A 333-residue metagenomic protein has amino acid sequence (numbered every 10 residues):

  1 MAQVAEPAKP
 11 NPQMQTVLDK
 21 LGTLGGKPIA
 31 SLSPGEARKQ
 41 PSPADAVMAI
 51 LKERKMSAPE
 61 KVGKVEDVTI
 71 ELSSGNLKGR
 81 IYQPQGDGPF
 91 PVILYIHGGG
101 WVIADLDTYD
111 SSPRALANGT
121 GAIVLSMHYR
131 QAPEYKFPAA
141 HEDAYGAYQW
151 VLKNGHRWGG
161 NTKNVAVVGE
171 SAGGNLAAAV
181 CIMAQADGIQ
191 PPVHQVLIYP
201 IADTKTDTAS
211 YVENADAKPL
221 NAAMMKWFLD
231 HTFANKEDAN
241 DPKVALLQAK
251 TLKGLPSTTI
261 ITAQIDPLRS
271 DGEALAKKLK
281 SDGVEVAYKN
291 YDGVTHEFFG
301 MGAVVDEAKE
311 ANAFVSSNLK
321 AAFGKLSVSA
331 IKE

Functional and structural regions predicted by a protein language model:
V4-E333: Alpha/beta-hydrolase superfamily serine-hydrolase fold, recognizing
